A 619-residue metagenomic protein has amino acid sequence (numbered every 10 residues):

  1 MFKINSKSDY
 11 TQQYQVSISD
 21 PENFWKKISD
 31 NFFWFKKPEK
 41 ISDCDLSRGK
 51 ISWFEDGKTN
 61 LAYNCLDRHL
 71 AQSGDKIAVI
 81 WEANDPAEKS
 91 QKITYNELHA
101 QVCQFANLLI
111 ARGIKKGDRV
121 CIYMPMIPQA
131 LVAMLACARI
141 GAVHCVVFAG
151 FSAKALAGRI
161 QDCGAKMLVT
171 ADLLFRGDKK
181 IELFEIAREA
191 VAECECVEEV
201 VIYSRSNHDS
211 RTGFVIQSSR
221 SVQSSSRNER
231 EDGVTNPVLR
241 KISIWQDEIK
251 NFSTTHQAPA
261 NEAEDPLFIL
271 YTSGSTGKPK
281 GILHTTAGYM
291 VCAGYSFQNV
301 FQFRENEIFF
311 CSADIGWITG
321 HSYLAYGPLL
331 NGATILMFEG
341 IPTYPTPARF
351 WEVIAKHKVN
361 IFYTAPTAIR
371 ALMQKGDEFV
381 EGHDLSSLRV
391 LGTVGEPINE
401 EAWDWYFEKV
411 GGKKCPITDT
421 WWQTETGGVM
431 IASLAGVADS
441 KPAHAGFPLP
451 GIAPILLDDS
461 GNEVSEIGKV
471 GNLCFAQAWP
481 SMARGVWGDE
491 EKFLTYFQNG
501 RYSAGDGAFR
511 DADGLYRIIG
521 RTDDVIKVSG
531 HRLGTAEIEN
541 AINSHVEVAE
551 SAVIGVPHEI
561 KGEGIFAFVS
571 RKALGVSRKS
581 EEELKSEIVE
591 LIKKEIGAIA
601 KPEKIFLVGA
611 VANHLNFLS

Functional and structural regions predicted by a protein language model:
D75-I77, I202, S243-Y271, K278 (+2 more regions): Conserved pre-ATP/AMP-binding loop-to-beta segment of ANL
Q91-N96, L267-V291: Conserved AMP-binding A3 loop
V147-L173, A187, A355, F362 (+4 more regions): AMP-binding/adenylate-forming catalytic core of the ANL superfamily
E199-I202, I560-E563, K594-L618: AMP-binding/adenylate-forming catalytic domain of the ANL superfamily
M290-I308, I318-N360, K375: Conserved AMP-binding/adenylation subdomain of ANL enzymes
N360-T364, M373-S440, A453: Gly/Ser/Thr-rich phosphate-binding loop
F447-G451, N462-T495, L533: Conserved ATP/PPi-binding loop(s) of AMP-dependent carboxylate-activating enzymes
I455-Q477, R510-D513, S580-K585: Conserved beta-loop-beta connector loops within the AMP-binding
